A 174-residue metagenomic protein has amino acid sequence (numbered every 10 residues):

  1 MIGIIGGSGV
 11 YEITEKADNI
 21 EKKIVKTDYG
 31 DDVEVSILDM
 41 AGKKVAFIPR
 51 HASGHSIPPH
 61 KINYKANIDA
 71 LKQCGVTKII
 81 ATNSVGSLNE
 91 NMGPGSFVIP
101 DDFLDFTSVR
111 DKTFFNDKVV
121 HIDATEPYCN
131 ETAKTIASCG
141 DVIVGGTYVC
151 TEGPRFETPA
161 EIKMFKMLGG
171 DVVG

Functional and structural regions predicted by a protein language model:
M1-I122: Metabolite-binding pocket within alpha/beta catalytic cores that recognizes anionic/polar moieties
E12, A70, E131, T135-C139 (+1 more regions): Alpha-helical scaffold segments in soluble metabolic enzymes
S56, H60, H121, T125 (+2 more regions): Glycine- and other small-residue-rich loops at beta-strand/loop junctions that grip anionic moieties
I57-H60, Y64, T125-A133, T158: Generic structural signal for well-ordered, non-membrane alpha-helical segments in soluble metabolic enzymes
I80, V172-G174: Short hydrophobic alpha-helical runs that function as membrane-insertion/retention elements
K118-T151: Metal-dependent peptidase/peptidase-like ectodomains
S138-D171: Active-site/ligand-binding-proximal alpha/beta "capping" segment
